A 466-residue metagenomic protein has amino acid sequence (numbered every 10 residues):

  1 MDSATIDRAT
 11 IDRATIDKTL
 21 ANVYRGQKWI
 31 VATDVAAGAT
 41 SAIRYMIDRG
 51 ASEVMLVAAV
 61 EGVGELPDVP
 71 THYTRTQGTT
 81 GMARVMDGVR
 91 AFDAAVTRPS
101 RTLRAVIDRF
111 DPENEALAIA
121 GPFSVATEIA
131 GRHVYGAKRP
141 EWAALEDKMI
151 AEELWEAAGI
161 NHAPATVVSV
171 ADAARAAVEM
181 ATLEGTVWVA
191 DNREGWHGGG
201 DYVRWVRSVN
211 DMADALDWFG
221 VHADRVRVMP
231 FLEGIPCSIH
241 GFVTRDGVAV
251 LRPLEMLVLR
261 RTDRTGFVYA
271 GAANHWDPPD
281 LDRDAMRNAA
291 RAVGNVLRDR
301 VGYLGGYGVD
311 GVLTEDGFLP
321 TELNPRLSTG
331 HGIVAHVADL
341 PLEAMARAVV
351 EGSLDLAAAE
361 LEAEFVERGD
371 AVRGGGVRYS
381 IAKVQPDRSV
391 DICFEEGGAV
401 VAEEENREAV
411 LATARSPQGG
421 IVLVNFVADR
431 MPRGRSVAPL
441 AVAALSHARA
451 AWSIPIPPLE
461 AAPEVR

Functional and structural regions predicted by a protein language model:
M1-A143, A171-A174, P439-I456, E460 (+1 more regions): ATP-binding N-terminal substructure of ATP-dependent carboxylate-amine bond-forming enzymes
G64-D68, A143-A151, G198-G199, L216 (+1 more regions): Short, charged, surface-exposed secondary-structure boundary motifs
R132-V203, V209: A conserved helix-loop-beta module that forms one wall/lid of the active-site cleft in ATP-utilizing catalytic domains
T186-A215, P236-S238, R260-P278, H331: Glycine-rich phosphate-binding loop of ATP-grasp-fold ATP-dependent ligases
R207-D263, L313-L319: Phosphate-binding site of ATP-dependent enzymes
H222, F267-E315, E360-A382: A long amphipathic alpha-helix within ATP-dependent nucleotide-binding catalytic cores
E233, G241-V296, V301, N324-R347: ATP-dependent carboxylate/phosphate-activation module, predominantly the ATP-grasp catalytic core and closely related
R347-R466: Peripheral (often C-terminal) accessory segments that flank ATP-dependent C-N-forming ligase machineries
